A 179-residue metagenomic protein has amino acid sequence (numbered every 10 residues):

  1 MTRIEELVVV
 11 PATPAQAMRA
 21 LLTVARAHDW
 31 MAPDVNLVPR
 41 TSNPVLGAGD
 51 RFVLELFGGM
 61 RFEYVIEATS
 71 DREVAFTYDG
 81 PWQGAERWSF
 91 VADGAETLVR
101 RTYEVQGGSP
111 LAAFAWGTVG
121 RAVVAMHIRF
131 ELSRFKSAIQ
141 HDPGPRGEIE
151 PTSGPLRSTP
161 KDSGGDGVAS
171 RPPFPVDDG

Functional and structural regions predicted by a protein language model:
M1-N43, G154-G179: Hydrophobic ligand-binding cavity/cleft-lining segments
R3-E5, G59-E63, Q83-R87: Short, surface-exposed coil-to-beta transition loops
V10, G58-M60, V105-S109: Beta-strand elements of well-folded, non-transmembrane domains
P11-A15, E67-R72, S89-L98: A short, structured loop/turn motif at beta-sheet edges
N36, V53, V74-A75, L98-R100: General beta-strand recognition
V45-V53, A68-T77: Short, hydrophobic/aromatic-rich segments at coil-to-beta transitions
T77-F130, S137, R146-E148, G179: Beta-strand/loop substructures that line and gate deep hydrophobic ligand-binding cavities in soluble
S137-G165: Charged phosphate-binding loop/patch that engages nucleotide di/tri-phosphates or the phosphate backbone of nucleic
